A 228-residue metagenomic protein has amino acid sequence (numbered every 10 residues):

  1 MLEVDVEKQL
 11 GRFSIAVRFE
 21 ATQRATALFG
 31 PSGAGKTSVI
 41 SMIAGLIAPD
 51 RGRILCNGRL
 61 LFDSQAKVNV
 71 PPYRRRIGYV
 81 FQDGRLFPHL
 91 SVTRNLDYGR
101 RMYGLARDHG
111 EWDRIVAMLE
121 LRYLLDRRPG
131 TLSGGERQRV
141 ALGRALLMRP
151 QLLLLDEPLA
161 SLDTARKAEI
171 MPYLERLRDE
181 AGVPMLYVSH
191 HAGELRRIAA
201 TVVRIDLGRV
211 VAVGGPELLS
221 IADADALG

Functional and structural regions predicted by a protein language model:
R59-S64, R107-L124, E175-R176: Conserved ABC ATPase "signature" region
L61-G78, M102: ABC ATPase NBD coupling module
L90-H109, M118: ABC-type ATPase nucleotide-binding domains, specifically the catalytic core motifs of the NBD
R128-L132, E136-Q138: Conserved ABC ATPase signature
L147-Q151: A short, proline-enriched helix->beta-strand linker immediately N-terminal to the Walker B motif in ABC-type P-loop
L153-E157: Catalytic Walker B motif of ABC-type/P-loop ATPase nucleotide-binding domains
G182-V188: Conserved H-loop
